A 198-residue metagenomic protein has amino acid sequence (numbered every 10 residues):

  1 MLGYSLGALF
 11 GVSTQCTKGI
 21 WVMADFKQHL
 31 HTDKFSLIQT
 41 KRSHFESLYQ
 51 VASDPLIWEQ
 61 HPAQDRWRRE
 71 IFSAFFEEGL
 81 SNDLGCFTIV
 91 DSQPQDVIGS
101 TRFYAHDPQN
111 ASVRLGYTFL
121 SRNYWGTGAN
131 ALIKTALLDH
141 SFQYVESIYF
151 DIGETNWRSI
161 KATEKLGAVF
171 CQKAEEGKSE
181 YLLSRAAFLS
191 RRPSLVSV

Functional and structural regions predicted by a protein language model:
Y4-G126, H140, S147, E154 (+1 more regions): GNAT-family acyltransferases
G126-D139, K161, K165: Conserved acetyl-CoA-binding loop-helix of GNAT-fold acetyltransferases
T155-Q172: Conserved active-site alpha-helix within GNAT-family acetyltransferase domains
